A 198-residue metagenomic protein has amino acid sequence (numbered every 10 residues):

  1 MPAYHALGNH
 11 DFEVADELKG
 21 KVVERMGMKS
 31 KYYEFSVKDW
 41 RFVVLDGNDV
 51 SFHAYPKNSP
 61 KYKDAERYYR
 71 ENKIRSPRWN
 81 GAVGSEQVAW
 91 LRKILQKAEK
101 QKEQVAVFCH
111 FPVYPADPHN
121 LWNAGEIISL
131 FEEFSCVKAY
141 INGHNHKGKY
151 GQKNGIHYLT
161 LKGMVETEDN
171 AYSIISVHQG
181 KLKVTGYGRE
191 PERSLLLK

Functional and structural regions predicted by a protein language model:
M1-Q101, E126-C136, Y150-G186, L195-L197: Extended active-site neighborhood of metal-dependent phosphoesterases/phosphodiesterases
G8-N9, H110, G143-H144: Active-site glycine-centered loops adjacent to acidic/histidine catalytic or metal-binding residues that shape
D11, V113, K147: Short active-site segment of divalent metal-dependent hydrolases/proteases that encodes the spacing between
V14, Y114-D117: Short, solvent-exposed loop/turn segments at secondary-structure junctions
Q104, V137-G143: Metal-dependent active-site segment of extracytoplasmic phospho-/sulfohydrolases and closely related
H110-V113, T160: Transmembrane beta-strand segments that form the barrel wall of outer-membrane beta-barrel proteins
E190-E192: Short, surface-exposed beta-strand-loop junctions and turns on beta-sheet-rich folds
